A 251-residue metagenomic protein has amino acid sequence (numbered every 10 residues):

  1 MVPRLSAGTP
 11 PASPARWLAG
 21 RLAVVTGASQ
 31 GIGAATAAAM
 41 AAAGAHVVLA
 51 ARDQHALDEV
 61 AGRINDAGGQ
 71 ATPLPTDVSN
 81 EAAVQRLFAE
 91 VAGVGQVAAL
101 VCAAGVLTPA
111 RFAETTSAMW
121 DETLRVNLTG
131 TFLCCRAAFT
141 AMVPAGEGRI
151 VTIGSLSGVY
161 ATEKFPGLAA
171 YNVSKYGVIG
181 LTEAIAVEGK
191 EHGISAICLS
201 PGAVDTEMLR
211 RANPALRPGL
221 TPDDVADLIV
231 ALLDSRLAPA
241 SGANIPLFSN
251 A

Functional and structural regions predicted by a protein language model:
V2, E191-I194, C198-L199, P214-A251: C-terminal helical subdomain
L22, S29-Q30: Conserved glycine-rich cofactor-binding loop
H55, P75-R86, S117: The beta1-alpha1 cofactor-binding region of Rossmann-like NAD(H)/NADP(H)-dependent oxidoreductases
R111-F112, M119-L124: Substrate-binding pocket helix/loop in short-chain dehydrogenase/reductase
C135, Y171-S174, T182: Active-site helix of classical SDR
S155: Residue(s) in the substrate-gating loop at a strand-loop-helix junction that position the organic substrate next
E163, A184-I194: Active-site-adjacent segment of SDR/Rossmann-fold oxidoreductases
